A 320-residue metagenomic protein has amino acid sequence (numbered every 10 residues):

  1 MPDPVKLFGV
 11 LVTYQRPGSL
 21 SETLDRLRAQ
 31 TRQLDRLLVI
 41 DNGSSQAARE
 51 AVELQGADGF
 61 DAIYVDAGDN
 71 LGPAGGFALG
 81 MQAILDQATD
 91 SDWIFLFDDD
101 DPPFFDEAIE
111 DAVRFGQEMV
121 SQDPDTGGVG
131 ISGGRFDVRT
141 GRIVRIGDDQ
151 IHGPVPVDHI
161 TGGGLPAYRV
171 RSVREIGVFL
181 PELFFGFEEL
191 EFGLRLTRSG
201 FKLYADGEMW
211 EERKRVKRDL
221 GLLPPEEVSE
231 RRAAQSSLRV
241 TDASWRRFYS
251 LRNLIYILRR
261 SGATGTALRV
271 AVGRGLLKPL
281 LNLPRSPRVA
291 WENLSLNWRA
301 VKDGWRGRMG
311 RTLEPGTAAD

Functional and structural regions predicted by a protein language model:
R16-Q30: Short, well-formed alpha-helical segments that are part of the catalytic scaffolds of diverse glycosyltransferases
V39-V52, D69, P102: A conserved acidic beta->alpha catalytic loop
A67-Q87: Glycine-rich, basic loop-to-helix element that forms the pyrophosphate-binding segment of sugar-nucleotide handling
D90-D100: Short beta-strand-to-loop acidic/aromatic patch adjacent to the donor-nucleotide binding site
P102-I143: Conserved donor NDP-sugar-binding/catalytic core segment of glycosyltransferases
Q150-Y168, W210, S237-D242: A recurrent flexible, glycine/aromatic-enriched loop bordering the glycosyltransferase active site that acts as
S172, I176-G177, E182-K217: A short, conserved alpha-helix in the catalytic core of glycosyltransferases
S250-D320: Non-catalytic, C-terminal membrane-associated alpha-helical segments of glycosyltransferases
